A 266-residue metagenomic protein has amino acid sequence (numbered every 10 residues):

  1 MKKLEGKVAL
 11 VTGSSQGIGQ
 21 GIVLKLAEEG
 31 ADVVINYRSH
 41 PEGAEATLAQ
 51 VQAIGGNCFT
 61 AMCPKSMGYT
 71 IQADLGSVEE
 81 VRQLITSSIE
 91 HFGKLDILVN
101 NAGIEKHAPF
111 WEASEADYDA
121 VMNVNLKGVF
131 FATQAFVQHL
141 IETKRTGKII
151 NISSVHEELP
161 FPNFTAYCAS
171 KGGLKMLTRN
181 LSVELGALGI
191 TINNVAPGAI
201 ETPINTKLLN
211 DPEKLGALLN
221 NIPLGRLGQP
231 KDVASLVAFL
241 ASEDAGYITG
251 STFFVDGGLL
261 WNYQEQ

Functional and structural regions predicted by a protein language model:
V8, S15-G17: Conserved glycine-rich cofactor-binding loop
P109-F110, S114-M122, L218: Substrate-binding pocket helix/loop in short-chain dehydrogenase/reductase
W111, L159-T165, A187-L188, G225 (+1 more regions): Active-site loop immediately N-terminal to the catalytic Tyr-X3-Lys motif of short-chain dehydrogenase/reductase
T133, S170, T178: Active-site helix of classical SDR
Q138, V183-A187, G246: Alpha-helical segment proximal to the catalytic Tyr-Lys
S154: Residue(s) in the substrate-gating loop at a strand-loop-helix junction that position the organic substrate next
L159, A238, T249-Q266: Short C-terminal tail/terminal secondary-structure segment of NAD(P)H-dependent dehydrogenase/reductase domains
